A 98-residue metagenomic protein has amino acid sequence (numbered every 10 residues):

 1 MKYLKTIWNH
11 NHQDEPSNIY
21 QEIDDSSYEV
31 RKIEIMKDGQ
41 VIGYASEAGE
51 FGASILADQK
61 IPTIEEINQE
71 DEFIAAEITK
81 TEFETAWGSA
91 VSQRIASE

Functional and structural regions predicted by a protein language model:
M1-N18: Short, extreme N-terminal segment that most often corresponds to the first beta-strand
T6, I19-Y20, F51, T63-I64 (+1 more regions): Intrinsically disordered, low-complexity boundary segments flanking structured domains
N11-P16, K37, G49-F51, G88-E98: Structural boundary micro-motifs
E15-D24, I33: Broad, structure-driven detector of short, well-ordered beta-strand segments within folded domains
D24-S26, T79: A short, structured loop/turn motif at beta-sheet edges
S26-Q69: Acidic, aromatic-enriched beta-alpha/helix-loop junctions
Q59-E98: Short, compact, well-ordered microdomains
